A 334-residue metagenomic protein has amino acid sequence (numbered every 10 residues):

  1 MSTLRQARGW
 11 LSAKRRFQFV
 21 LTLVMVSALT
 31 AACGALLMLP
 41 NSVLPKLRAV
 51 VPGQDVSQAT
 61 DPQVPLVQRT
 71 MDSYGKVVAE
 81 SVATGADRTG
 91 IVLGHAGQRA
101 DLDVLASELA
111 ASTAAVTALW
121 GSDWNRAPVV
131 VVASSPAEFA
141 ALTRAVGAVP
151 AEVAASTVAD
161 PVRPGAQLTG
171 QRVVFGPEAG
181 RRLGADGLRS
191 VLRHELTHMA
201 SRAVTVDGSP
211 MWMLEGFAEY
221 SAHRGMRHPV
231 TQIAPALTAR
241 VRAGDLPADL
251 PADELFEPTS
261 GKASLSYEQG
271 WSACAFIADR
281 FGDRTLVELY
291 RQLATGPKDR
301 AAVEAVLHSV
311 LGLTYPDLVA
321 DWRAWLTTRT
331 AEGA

Functional and structural regions predicted by a protein language model:
M1-D87, T327-A334: N-terminal low-structure segments adjacent to metalloprotease catalytic domains across cellular compartments
T3-A13, V92, E195-L196, P251-L255 (+1 more regions): A short alpha-helix capping/helix-coil boundary motif
R15-A32, A127-A133, M211-R227: Internal hydrophobic scaffold segments of catalytic domains
L39-P40, W120-S122, W271: Short, surface-exposed loop and linker segments with low hydrophobicity and enrichment for Pro/Ser/Thr
V50-V67, P136-A148, P164-F175, D186-L188 (+4 more regions): Short charge-dense sequence patches
D61-V77, A114, A118, T157-Q167 (+1 more regions): Short N-terminal helix-initiation segments at or just after the protein's N-terminus
A83-P210, D299-A302: Juxtacatalytic substrate-recognition/specificity segment
A159-G165, T205-A334: Acidic/His/Gly-enriched intrinsically disordered linker/tail segments that often contain short helix/coil "MoRF-like"
